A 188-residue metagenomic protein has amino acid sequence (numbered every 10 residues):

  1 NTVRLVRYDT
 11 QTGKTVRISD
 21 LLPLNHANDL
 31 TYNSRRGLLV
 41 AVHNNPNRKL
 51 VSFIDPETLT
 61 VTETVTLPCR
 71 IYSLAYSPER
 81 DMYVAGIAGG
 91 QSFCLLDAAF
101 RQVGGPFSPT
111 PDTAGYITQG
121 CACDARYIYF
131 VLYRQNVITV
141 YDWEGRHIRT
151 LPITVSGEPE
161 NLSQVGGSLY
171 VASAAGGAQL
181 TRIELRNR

Functional and structural regions predicted by a protein language model:
N1-T2, V40-N47, V84-G89, F130-R134 (+1 more regions): Conserved beta-strand positions in repeat-built beta-propeller and related beta-rich domains
T2-V6, N47-F53, G90-D97, Q135-V140 (+1 more regions): Structural motif
D9-G13, I54-L59, D97-R101, D142-R146 (+1 more regions): Short loop/turn segments that connect beta-strands within beta-propeller blades
G13-H43: Blade-loop segments of beta-propeller domains
K14-L21, T60-T66, Q102-T113, R146-P152: A short beta-strand motif characteristic of beta-propeller blades
L24-Y32, L67-E79, T113-A122, S156-G166: Repeated scaffold domains used in trafficking and secretory/extracellular systems, primarily beta-propellers
P111-Y141: Loop/turn-rich, solvent-exposed surfaces of beta-rich toroidal or solenoidal domains
E160-R188: Blade-level signature of beta-propeller repeat domains, shared across WD40, Kelch, NHL, RCC1 and BNR/Asp-box propellers
